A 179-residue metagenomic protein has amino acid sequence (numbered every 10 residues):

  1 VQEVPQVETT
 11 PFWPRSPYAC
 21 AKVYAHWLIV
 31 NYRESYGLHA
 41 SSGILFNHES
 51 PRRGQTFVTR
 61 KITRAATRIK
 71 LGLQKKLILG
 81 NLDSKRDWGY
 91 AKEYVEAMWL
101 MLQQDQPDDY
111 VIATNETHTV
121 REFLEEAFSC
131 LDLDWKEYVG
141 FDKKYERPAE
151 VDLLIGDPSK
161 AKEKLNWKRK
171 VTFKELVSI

Functional and structural regions predicted by a protein language model:
V1-S42, S50: Catalytic helix-loop patch of NAD(P)-dependent Rossmann-fold dehydrogenases
R53-I179: C-terminal substrate-binding subdomain of Rossmann-fold SDR/epimerase-dehydratase oxidoreductases
